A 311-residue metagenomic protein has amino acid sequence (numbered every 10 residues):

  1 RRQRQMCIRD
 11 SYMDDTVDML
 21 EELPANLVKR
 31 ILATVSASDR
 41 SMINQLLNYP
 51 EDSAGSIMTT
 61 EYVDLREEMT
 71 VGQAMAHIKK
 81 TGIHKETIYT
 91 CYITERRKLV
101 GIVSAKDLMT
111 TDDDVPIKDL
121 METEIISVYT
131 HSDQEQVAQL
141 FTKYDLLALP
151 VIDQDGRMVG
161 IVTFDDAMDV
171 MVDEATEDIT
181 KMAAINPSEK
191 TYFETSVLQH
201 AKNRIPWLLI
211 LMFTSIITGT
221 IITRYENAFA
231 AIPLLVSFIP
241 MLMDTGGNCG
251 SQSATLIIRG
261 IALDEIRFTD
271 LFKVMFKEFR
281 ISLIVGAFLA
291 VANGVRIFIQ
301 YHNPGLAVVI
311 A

Functional and structural regions predicted by a protein language model:
R1-Q5, R9-I239: Cytosolic regulatory modules rich in charged/polar residues
A175-A311: Alpha-helical transmembrane segments and their membrane-interface boundaries that form or gate the permeation pathway
